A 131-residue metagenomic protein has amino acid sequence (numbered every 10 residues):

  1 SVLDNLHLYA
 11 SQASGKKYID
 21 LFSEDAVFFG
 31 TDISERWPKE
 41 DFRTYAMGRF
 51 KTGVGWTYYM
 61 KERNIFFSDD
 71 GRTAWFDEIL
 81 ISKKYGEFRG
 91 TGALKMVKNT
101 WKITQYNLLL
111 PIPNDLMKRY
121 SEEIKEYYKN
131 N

Functional and structural regions predicted by a protein language model:
L3-L8: Amphipathic alpha-helical repeat scaffolds
Q12-F29: Short, well-ordered alpha-helical segments enriched in acidic and aromatic residues
F22, S68-D70, V97: Structural motif
F28, D41-E87: Surface-exposed, charged secondary-structure patches
I33-E35: Mid-length scaffold segments of soluble, non-membrane domains
G90-N99: A short, surface-exposed beta-strand/turn
V97, Q105-N131: Low-complexity, intrinsically disordered terminal/linker segments enriched in charged and Gly/Pro repeats
